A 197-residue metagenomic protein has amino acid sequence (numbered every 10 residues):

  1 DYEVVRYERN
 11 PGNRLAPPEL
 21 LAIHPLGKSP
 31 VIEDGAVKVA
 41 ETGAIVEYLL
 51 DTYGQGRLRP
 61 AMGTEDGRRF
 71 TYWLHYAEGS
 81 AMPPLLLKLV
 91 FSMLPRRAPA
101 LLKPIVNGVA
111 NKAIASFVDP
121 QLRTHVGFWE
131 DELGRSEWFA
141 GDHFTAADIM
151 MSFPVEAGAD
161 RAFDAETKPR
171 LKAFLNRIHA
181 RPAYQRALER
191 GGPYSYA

Functional and structural regions predicted by a protein language model:
D1-K112: GST-like domain detector, emphasizing the conserved glutathione-binding G-site in the N-terminal thioredoxin-like
E8, A146, G191-G192: Short, solvent-exposed turn/loop segments enriched in Gly/Ser/Thr/Pro and often Arg
E33-D34, A140, M151, Y196: Conserved hydrophobic "DFG−1" position in protein kinase catalytic cores
A44, R170, A183: Residue-level recognition of oxygen-bearing side chains
A77-A180: GST-like fold's C-terminal all-alpha helical module
Y184-A197: Terminal-tail/helix-coil boundary detector
